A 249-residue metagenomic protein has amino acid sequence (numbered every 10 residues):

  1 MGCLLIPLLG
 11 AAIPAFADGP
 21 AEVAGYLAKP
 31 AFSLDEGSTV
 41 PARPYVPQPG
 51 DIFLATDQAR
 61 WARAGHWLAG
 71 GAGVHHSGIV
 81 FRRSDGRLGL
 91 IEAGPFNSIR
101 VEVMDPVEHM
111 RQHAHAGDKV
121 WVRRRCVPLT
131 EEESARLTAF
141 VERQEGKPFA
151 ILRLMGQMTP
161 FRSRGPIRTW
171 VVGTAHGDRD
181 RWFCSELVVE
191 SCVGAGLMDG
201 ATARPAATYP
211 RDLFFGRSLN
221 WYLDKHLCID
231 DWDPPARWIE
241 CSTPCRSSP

Functional and structural regions predicted by a protein language model:
G2-A11: Bacterial N-terminal signal peptides
I13-P249: Cysteine-nucleophile amide-bond enzymes
